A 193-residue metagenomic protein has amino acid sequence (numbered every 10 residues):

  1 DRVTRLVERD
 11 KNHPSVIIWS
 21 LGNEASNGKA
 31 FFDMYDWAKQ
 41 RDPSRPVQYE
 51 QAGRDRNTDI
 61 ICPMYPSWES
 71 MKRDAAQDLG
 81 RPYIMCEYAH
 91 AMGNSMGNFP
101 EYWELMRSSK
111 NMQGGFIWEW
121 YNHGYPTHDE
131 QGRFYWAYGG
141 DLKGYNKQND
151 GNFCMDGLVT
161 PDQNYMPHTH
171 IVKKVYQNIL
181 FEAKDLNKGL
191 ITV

Functional and structural regions predicted by a protein language model:
D1-T192: Extended substrate-binding grooves/exosites of carbohydrate-active enzymes
